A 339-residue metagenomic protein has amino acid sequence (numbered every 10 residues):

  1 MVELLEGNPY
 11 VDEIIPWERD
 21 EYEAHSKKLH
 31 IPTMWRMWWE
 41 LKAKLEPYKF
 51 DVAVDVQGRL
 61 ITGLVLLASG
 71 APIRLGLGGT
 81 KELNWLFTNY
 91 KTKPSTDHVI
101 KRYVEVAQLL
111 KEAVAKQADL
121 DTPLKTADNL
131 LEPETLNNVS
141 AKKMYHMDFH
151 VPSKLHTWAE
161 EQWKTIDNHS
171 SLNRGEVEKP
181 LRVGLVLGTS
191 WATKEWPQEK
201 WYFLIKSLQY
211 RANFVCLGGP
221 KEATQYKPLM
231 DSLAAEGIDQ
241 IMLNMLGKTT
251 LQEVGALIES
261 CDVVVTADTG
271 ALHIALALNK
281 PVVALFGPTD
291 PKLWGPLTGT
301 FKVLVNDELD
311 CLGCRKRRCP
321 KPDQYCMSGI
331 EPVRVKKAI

Functional and structural regions predicted by a protein language model:
M1-I339: Catalytic machinery of carbohydrate-active enzymes, primarily nucleotide-sugar-dependent glycosyltransferases
